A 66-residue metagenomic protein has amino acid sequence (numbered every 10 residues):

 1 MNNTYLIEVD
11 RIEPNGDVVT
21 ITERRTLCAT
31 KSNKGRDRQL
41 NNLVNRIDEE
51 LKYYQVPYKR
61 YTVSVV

Functional and structural regions predicted by a protein language model:
N2-T22: Short aromatic-glycine-(Arg/Gly/Cys) micro-motifs in beta-strand/loop hairpins
L6, N33, D37, N41-V44: Short linear motifs centered on Gly/Pro in flexible linkers and helix caps
E8-I12, R25-L27, Y58, V63: Assembly/interface hotspot detector across virion components, adhesins/toxins, and nucleic-acid enzymes
E13, A29, I47-E49: Residue-level detector of functional hotspots within protein domains
P14-G16, C28, Y54: Short linear/disordered segments characteristic of secreted peptide precursors and small low-complexity proteins
V19-R38: A short, exposed loop/beta-hairpin motif centered on an aromatic-Gly-Thr core
N41, N45-V66: Short, mixed-charge low-complexity intrinsically disordered segments
